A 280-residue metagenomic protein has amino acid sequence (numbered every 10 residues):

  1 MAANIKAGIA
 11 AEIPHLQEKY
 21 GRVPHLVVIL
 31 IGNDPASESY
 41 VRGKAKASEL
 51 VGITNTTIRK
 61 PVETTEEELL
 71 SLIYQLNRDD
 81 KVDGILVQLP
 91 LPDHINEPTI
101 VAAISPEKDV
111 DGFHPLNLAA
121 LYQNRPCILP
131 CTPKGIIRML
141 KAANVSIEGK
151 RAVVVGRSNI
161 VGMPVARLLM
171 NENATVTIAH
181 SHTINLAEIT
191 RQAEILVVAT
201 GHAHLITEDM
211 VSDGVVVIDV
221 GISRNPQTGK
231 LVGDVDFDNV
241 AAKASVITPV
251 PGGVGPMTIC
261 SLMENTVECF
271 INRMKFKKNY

Functional and structural regions predicted by a protein language model:
M1-R22: Positively charged, low-complexity intrinsically disordered leader regions
Q17, L86-I147: Anion-binding alpha/beta catalytic cores of soluble intermediary-metabolism enzymes, centered on
P24-L26, R151-A152: Conserved hydrophobic helix-helix packing surfaces used for dimerization/oligomerization
L26, S48-V62, V176-I178: Short beta-strand elements in bilobed, periplasmic/extracellular small-molecule ligand-binding domains
I31-K46, C127-V216, V220, N225 (+1 more regions): Glycine-rich phosphate/diphosphate-binding loop of Rossmann-like nucleotide-binding domains
E68-D80: Short, well-structured alpha-helical segments in soluble
E97-L118, I218-F276: Rossmann-fold NAD(P)-binding glycine/threonine-rich loop
L140-E148, E268-Y280: A charged, well-structured terminal subsegment
